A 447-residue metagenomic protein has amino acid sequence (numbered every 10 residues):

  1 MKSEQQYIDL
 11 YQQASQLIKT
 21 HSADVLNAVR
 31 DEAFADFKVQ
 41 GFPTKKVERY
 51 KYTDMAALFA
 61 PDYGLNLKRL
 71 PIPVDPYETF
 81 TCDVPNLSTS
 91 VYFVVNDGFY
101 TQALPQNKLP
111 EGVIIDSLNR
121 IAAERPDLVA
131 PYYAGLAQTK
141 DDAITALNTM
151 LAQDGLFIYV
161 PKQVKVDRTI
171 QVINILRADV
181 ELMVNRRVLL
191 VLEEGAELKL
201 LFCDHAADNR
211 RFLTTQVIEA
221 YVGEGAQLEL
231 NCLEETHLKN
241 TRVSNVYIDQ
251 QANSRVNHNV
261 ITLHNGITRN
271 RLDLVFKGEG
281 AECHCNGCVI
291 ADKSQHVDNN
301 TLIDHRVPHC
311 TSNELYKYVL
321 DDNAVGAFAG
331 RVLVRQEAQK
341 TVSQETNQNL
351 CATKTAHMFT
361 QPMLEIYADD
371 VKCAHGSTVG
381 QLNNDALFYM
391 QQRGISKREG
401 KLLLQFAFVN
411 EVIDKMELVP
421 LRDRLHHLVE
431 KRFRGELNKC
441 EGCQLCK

Functional and structural regions predicted by a protein language model:
M1-A146, L315, D321: N-terminal amphipathic, basic helical "cap/leader" segment at the start of enzyme domains
E111-I115, E124-I395, V409, I413-K447: Conserved beta-strand/loop scaffold segments within soluble protein domains that form the structured core and edges
